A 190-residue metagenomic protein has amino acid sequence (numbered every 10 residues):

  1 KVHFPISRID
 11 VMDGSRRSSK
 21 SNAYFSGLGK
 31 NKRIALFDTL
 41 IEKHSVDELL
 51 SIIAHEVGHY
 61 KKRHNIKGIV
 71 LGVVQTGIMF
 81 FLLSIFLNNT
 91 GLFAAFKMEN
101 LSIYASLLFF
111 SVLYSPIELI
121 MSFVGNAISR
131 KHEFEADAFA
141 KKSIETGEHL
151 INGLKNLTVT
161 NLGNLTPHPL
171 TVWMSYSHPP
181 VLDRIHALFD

Functional and structural regions predicted by a protein language model:
K1-L101, S115-P116, I120-D190: Polar-ligand-bearing catalytic/cofactor-coordination segments of membrane-embedded or membrane-tethered inner-membrane
F109-V112: Alpha-helical transmembrane segments
